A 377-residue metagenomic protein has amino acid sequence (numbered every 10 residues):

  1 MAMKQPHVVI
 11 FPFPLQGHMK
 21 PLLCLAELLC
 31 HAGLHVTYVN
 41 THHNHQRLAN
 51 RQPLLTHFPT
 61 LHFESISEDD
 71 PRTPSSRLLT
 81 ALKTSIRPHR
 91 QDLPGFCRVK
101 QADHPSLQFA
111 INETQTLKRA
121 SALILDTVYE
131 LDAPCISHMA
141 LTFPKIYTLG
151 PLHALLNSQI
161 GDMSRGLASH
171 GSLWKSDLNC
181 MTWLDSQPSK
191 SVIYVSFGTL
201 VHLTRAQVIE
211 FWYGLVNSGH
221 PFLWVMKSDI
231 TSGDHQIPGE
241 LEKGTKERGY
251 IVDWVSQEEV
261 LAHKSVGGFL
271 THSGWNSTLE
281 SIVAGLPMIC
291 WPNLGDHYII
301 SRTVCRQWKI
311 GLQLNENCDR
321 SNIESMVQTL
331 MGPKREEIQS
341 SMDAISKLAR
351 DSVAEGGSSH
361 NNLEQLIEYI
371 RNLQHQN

Functional and structural regions predicted by a protein language model:
M1-V192, S196-N377: Glycosyltransferase specificity loop/lid
